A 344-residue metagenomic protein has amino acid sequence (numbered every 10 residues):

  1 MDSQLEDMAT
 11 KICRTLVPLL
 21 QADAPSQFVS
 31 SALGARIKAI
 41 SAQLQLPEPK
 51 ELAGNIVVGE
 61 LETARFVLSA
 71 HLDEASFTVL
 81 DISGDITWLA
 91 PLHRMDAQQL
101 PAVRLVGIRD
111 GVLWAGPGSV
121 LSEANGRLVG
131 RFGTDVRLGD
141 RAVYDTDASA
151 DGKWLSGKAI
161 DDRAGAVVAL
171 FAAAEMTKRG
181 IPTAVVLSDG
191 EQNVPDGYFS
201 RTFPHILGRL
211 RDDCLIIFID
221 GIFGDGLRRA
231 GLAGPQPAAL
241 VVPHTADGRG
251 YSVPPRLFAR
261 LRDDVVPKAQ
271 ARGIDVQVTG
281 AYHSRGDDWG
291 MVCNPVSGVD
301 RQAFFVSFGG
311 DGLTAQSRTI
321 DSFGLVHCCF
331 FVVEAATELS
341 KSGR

Functional and structural regions predicted by a protein language model:
M1-R344: N-terminal hydrophobic/helix-forming segments and targeting peptides
